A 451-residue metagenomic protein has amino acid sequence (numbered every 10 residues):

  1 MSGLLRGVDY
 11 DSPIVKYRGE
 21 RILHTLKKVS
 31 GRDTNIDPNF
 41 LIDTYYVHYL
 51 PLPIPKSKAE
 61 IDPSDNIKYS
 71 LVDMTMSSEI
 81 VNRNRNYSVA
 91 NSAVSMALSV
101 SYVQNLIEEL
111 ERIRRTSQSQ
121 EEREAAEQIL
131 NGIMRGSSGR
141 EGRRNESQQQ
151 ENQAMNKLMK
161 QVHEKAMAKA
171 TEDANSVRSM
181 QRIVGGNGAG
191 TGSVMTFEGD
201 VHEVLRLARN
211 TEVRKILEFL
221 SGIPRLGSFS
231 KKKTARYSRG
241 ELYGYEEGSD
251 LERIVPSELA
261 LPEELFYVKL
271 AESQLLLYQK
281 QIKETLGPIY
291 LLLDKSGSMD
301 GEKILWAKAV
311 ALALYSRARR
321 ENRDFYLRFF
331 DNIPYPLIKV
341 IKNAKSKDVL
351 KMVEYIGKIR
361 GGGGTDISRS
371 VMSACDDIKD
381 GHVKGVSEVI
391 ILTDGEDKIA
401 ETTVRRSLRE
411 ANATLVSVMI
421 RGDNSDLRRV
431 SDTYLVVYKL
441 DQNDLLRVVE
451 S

Functional and structural regions predicted by a protein language model:
M1-I54: Charged, amphipathic alpha-helical stretches
S64, Y69-S70, M74-L286, Y434 (+1 more regions): Acidic/polar low-complexity segments with low predicted structural confidence
T285-N343, S370, E388-L392: Von Willebrand factor
A313-R317, S373-D380, R406: A generic secondary-structure signal
A318-R320, V383, R409-N412: Arginine/glycine-rich "motif VI" loop of SF2 helicases in the C-terminal RecA-like domain
N322-D324, D331, V349, M372 (+4 more regions): Eukaryotic, compositionally biased intrinsically disordered regions
Y335-L337, N343-S387, I399, V418-D426: Von Willebrand factor
K358-G364, G395-L440, L446-R447: VWA/integrin I-like adhesion module and closely mimicked acidic/polar interface patches used
